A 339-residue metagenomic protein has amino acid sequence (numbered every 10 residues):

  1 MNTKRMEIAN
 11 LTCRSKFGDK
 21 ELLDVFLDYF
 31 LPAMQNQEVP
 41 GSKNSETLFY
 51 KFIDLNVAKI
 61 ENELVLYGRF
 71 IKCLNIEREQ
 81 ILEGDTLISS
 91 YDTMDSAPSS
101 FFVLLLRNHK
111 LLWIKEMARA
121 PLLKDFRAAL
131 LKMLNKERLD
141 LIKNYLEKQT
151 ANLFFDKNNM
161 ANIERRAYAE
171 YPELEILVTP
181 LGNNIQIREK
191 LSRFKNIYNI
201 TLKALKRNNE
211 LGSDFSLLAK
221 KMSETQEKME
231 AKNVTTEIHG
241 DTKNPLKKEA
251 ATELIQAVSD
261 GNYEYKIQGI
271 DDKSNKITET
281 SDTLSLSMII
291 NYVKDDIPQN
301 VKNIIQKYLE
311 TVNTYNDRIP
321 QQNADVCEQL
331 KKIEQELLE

Functional and structural regions predicted by a protein language model:
M1-I81, A118-E339: Terminal interaction module
I76-M94: Short N-terminal edge-element motif at the start of the domain
T93-M117: Elongated alpha-helical scaffolds
